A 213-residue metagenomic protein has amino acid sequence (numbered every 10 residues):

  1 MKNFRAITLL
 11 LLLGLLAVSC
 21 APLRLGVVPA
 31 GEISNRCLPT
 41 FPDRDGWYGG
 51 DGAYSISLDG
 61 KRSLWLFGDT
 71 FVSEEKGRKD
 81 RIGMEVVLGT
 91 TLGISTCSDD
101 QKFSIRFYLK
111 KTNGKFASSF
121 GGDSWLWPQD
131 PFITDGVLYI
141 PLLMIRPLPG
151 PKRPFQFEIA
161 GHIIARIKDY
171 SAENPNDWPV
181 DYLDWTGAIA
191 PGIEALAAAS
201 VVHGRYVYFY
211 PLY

Functional and structural regions predicted by a protein language model:
M1-T8: Bacterial N-terminal signal peptides that target proteins for export
N3, N35, N113, N174-N176: Detector for Asparagine
L10-L13: Small-residue packing motifs within transmembrane alpha-helices
V18-S19: C-terminal motif of bacterial Sec signal peptides marking the signal peptidase cleavage site
P22-P147, E158: N-terminal regions that are enriched for targeting/export leaders and immediately downstream pro/stem segments
D130-L212: Long, hydrophobic, well-ordered secondary-structure blocks that form the structural core and pocket-lining surfaces
